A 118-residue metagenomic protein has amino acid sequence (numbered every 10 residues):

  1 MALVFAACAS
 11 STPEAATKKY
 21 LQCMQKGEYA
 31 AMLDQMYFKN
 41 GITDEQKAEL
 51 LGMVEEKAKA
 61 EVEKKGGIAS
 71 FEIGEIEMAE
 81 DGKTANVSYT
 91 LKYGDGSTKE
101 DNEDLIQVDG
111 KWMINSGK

Functional and structural regions predicted by a protein language model:
V4-A7: C-terminal motif of bacterial Sec signal peptides marking the signal peptidase cleavage site
A9-T12: Bacterial signal peptide processing site
E28-I42: Short, well-ordered alpha-helical segments enriched in acidic and aromatic residues
N40-E55: Short, charge-rich amphipathic alpha-helical segments embedded in non-transmembrane helical bundles/solenoids
L51-T98, N102, K118: Surface-exposed, charged secondary-structure patches
E100-W112: A short, surface-exposed beta-strand/turn
